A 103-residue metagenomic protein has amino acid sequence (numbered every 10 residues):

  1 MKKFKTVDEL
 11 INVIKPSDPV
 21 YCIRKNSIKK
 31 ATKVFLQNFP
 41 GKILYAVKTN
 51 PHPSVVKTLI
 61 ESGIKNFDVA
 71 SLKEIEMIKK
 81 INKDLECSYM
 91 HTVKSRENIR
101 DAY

Functional and structural regions predicted by a protein language model:
M1-Y103: A charged N-terminal "starter" segment
